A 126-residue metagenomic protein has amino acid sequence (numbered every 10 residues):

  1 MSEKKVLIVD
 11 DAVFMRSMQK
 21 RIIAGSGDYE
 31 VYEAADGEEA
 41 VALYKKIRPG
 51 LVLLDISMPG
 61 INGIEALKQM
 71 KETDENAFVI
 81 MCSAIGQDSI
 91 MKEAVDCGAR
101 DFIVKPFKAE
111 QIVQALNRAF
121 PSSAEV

Functional and structural regions predicted by a protein language model:
V13-Y32, C97: Two-component/phosphorelay signaling modules centered on CheY-like receiver
D36-E39, N62-E65: Acidic catalytic/metal-coordinating carboxylates
I47-L53: Active-site beta3 strand of CheY-like receiver
P59-N62, Q87: The feature encodes the CheY-like receiver
S89, F107-L116: C-terminal output helix
